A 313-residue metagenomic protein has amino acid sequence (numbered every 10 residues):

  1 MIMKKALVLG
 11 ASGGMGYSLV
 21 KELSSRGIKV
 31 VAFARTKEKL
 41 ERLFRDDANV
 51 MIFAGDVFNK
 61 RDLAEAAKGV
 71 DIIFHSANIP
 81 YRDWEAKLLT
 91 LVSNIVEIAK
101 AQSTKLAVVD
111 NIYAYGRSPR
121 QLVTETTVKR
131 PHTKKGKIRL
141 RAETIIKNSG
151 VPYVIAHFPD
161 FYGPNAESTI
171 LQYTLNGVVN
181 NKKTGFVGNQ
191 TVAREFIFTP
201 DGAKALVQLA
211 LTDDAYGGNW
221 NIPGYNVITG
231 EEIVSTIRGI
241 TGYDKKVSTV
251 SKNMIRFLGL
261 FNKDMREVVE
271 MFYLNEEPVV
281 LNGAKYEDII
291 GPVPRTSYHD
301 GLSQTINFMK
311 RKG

Functional and structural regions predicted by a protein language model:
M1-I2, Q208-V268, G283, D288 (+1 more regions): Mid/C-terminal beta-alpha module of Rossmann-like enzyme folds, strongest in SDR-family dehydrogenases/epimerases
A6-R26: N-terminal Rossmann NAD(P)H-binding glycine-rich loop of SDR-like oxidoreductase domains
E38, R42-A101: NAD(P)H-binding glycine-rich loop region in Rossmannoid oxidoreductase-like domains and their noncatalytic homologs
R82, I112-L122, F161-S168: Conserved catalytic-site region of short-chain dehydrogenase/reductase
S93-I138: Conserved Rossmann-fold NAD(P)-dependent oxidoreductase catalytic core, especially the SDR/UDP-sugar
N111, T144-N165: Conserved beta-loop-beta element that borders a ligand/cofactor-binding pocket
I155, P159-A193: NAD(P)-dependent short-chain dehydrogenase/reductase
E195-G202, S297: A conserved structural motif in NAD(P)-dependent oxidoreductases
